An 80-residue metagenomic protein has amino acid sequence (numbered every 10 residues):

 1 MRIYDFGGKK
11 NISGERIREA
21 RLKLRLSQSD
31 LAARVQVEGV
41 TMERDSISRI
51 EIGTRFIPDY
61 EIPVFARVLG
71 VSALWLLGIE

Functional and structural regions predicted by a protein language model:
M1-I12: A detector for short, charged/polar N-terminal pre-domain segments
E15-Q36: Short basic helix-loop element that most often maps to the first helix and adjoining turn of HTH DNA-binding modules
Q28, E51, E61: Acidic-residue sensor for enzyme active/binding pockets
Q36-I57, I79: Recognition helix of helix-turn-helix/homeodomain-like DNA-binding domains that insert into the DNA major groove
T54-W75: DNA major-groove recognition helix of helix-turn-helix/homeodomain DNA-binding modules
